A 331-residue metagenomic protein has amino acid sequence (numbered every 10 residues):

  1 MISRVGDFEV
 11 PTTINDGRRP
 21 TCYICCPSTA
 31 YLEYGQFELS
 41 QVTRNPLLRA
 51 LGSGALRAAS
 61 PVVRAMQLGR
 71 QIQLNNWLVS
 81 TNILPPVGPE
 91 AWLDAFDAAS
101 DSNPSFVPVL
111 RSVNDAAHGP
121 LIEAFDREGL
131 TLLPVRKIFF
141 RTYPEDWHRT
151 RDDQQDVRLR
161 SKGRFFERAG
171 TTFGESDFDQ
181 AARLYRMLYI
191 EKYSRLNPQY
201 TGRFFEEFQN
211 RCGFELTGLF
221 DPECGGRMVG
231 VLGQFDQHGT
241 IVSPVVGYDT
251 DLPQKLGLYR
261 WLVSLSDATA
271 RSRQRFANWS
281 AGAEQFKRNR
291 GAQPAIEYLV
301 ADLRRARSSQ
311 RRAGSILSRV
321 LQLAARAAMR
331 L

Functional and structural regions predicted by a protein language model:
M1-R4, I14-R19, L110-T131, V135 (+1 more regions): A conserved beta-strand-loop-helix scaffold within acyl/acetyltransferase catalytic domains
M1-S100, E223-C224, V229-D251, Y298: Conserved donor-binding loop and adjoining core beta-sheet/short helix segment in diverse acyl/aminoacyl transferases
V79, P104-S112, A270-S280: Conserved GNAT acetyl-CoA-binding A-motif
L84, L110-A117, N278-R288: Conserved beta-strand-loop-alpha-helix junction that forms the acyl-donor binding cleft
A91-A95, A117, Y200-T201, L262-V263: Amphipathic coiled-coil/heptad-repeat helices and related helical stalk/stem segments that mediate oligomerization
A99, F125, K287: Conserved active-site tyrosine of GNAT-family acetyltransferases
E128-R149, F276-L331: Active-site/acyl-donor-binding loops of N-acyltransferases
R203-R311: Aromatic (often tryptophan-rich) hydrophobic motifs at membrane interfaces
